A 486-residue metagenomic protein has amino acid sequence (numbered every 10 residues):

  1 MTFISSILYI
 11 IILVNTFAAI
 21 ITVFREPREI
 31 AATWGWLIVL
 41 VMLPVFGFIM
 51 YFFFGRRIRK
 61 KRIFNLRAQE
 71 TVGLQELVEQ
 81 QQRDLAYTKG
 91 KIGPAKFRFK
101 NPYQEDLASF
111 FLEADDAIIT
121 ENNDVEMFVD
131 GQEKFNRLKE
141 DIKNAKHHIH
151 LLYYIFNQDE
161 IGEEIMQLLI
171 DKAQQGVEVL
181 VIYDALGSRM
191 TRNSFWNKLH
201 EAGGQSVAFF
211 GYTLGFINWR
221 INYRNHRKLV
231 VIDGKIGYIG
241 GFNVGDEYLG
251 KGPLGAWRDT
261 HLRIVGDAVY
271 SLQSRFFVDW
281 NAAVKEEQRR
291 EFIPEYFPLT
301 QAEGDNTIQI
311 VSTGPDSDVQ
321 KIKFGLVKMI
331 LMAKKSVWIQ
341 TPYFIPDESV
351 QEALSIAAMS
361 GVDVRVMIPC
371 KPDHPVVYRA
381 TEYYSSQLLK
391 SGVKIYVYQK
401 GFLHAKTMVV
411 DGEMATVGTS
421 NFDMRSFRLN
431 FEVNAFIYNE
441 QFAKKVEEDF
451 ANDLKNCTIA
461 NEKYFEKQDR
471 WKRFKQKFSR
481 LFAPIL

Functional and structural regions predicted by a protein language model:
M1-F324, K328, M332, P372 (+5 more regions): N-terminal localization/anchoring segments of enzymes in phospholipid and broader phosphate metabolism
S317, K321, T341, I345 (+1 more regions): A short glycine-/small-residue-rich loop at the edge of a beta-strand within enzyme catalytic domains
A333, Y343-R365, P369, H374: Helical hairpin unit composed of two closely spaced alpha helices linked by a short loop
S349-Q351, Y378-A380, V410: Histidine/acidic-residue-rich catalytic or RNA/ligand-binding cores of hydrolases and nuclease-related proteins
A353-A357, Y383, A451-N452: Short, solvent-exposed amphipathic alpha-helical segments in soluble enzyme and RNA/protein-processing domains
I395-Q399: Active-site donor-binding acidic/aromatic loop of nucleotide-activated sugar and phosphosugar transferases involved
K406: Catalytic-core elements of nucleic-acid end-processing and repair enzymes
